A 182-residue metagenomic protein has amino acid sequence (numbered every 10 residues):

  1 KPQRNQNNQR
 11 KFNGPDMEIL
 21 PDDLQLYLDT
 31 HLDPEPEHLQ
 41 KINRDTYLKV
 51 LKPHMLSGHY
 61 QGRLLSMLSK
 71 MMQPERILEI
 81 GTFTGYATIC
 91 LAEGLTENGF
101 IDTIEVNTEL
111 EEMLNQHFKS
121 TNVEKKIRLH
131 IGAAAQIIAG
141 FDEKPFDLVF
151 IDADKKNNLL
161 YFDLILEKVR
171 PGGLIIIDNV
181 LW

Functional and structural regions predicted by a protein language model:
P2-R4, Q9-E37: N-terminal auxiliary segments of SAM/dcSAM-dependent transferases
L28, V50-P53, G99: Short amphipathic alpha-helical interaction patches enriched in hydrophobic/aromatic residues with interspersed Lys/Arg
D33-P36, V50-L64, K70: Conserved SAM-binding loop and adjacent beta-strand
I42: Beta-strand-loop-alpha "switch" segments that mediate conformational coupling across diverse proteins
K49-V50, F146: Short amphipathic alpha-helical segments at helix-loop
H59-W182: S-adenosylmethionine/decaboxylated-SAM
